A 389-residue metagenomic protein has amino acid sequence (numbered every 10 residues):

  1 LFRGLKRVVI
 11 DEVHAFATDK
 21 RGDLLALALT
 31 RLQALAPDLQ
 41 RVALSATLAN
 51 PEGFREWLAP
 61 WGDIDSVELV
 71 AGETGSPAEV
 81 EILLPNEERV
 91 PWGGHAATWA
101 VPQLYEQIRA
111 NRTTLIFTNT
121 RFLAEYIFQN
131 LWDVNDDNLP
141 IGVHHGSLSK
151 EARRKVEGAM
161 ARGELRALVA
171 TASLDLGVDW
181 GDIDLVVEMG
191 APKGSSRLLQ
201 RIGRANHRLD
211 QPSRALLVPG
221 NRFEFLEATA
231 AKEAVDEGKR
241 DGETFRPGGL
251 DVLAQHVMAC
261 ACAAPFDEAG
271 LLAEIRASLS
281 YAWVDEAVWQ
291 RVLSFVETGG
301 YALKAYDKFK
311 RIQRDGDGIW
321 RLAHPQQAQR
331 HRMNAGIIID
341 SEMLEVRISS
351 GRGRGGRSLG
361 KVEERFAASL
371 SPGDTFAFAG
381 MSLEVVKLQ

Functional and structural regions predicted by a protein language model:
L1-A263, D267-D317, R321: Helicase motor core with emphasis on the C-terminal RecA-like subdomain
K304-Q389: Conserved nucleotide-binding/hydrolysis modules and their immediate coupling elements across P-loop/ASCE NTPase motors
